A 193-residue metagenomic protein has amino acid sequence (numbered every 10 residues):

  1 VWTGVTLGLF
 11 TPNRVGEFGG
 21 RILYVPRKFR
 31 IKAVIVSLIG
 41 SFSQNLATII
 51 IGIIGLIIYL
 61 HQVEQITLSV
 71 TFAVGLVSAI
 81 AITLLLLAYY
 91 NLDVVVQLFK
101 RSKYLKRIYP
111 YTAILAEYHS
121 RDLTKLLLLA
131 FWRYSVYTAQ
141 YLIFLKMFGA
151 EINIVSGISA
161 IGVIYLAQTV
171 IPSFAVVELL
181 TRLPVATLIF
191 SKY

Functional and structural regions predicted by a protein language model:
V1, A33, L126, G157 (+2 more regions): Alpha-helical transmembrane segments and their helix-entry boundary regions
V1-W2, I58-I171: Predominantly cytoplasmic-facing regulatory/coupling regions of multi-pass membrane proteins
L7, T11, W132-V136, F174: Residue-level hotspots within pore-lining transmembrane alpha-helices of multi-pass secondary transporters
L7-S102, V177-Y193: Transmembrane helix-loop-helix hairpins in multi-pass inner-membrane proteins
G16-G20, G40, H119, L142 (+4 more regions): Aromatic-residue detector
T169, S173, K192-Y193: Hydrophobic alpha-helical segments
